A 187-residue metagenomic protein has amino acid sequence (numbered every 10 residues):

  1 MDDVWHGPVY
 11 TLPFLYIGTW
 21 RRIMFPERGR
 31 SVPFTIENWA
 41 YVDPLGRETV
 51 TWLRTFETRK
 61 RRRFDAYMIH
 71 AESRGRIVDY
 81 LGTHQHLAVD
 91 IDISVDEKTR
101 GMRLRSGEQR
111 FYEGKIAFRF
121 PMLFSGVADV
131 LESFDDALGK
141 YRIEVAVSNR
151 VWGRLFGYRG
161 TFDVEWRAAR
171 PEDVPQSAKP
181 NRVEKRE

Functional and structural regions predicted by a protein language model:
M1-V145, Y158, R170: Soluble ligand-binding/transfer domains with enclosed cavities or grooves
R142-E187: C-terminal structured interaction module
